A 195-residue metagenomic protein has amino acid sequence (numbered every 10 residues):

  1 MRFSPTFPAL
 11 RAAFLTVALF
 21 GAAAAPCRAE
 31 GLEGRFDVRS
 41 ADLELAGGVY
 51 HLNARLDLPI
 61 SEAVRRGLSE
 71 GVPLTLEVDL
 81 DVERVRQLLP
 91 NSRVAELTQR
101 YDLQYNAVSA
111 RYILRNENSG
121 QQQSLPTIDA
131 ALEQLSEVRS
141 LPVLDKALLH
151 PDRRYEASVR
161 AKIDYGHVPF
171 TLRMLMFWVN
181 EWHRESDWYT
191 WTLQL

Functional and structural regions predicted by a protein language model:
R2-F14: Bacterial N-terminal signal peptides that target proteins for export
R11-A23: Bacterial N-terminal signal peptides
A25-A29: Sec/Tat signal peptide C-region and signal peptidase I cleavage site
G31-L43: N-terminal edge beta-strand
D42-N53, V64-V72, L88-S92, A147-H150: Short, solvent-exposed beta-strand/turn "edge" segments of beta-rich domains on protein surfaces
L52-L56, A107, E117-Q123, T127-L149: A beta-strand/beta-hairpin structural motif
R66-D129: Structured domain cores in non-transmembrane regions
V143-L195: Glycine-rich, aromatic-bearing surface loops/beta-hairpins
